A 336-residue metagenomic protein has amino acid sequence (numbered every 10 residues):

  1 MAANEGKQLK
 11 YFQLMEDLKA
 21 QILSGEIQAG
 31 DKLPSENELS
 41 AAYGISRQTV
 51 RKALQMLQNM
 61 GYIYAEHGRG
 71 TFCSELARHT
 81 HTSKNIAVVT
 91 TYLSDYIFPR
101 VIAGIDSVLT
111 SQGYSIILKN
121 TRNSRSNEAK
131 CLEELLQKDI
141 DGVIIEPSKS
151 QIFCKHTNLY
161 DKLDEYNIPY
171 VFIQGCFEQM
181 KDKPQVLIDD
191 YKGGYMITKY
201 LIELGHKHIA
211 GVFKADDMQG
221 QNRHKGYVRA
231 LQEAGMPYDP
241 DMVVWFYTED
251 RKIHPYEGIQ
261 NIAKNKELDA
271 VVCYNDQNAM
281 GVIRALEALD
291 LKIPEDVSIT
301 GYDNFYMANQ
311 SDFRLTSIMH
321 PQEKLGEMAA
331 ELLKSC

Functional and structural regions predicted by a protein language model:
M1-T80: N-terminal helix-turn-helix DNA-binding module of bacterial transcription factors
A2, G6, E16-A20, S74-M196 (+1 more regions): Alpha-helical recognition/docking segments in bacterial nutrient-uptake and carbohydrate-utilization systems
E16-D17, G258-C336: Flexible loop/turn connectors
A29-G30, H208, Y238-M242, I293-S298: Short acidic capping loops at alpha-helix termini that bridge into adjacent secondary structure
A87-V88, I140-K149, V171, A210-F213 (+2 more regions): Periplasmic-binding protein-like
Y96-S111, G193-M196, Q219-P237, G281 (+2 more regions): Short, solvent-exposed amphipathic alpha-helices that sit in or adjacent to ligand/effector-binding or catalytic
T110-N120, G211, A230-K252: Short beta-strand elements in bilobed, periplasmic/extracellular small-molecule ligand-binding domains
K181-G211, R229, K252-Q260, A279 (+1 more regions): Hydrophobic alpha-helical segments within soluble ligand-binding/sensing domains
